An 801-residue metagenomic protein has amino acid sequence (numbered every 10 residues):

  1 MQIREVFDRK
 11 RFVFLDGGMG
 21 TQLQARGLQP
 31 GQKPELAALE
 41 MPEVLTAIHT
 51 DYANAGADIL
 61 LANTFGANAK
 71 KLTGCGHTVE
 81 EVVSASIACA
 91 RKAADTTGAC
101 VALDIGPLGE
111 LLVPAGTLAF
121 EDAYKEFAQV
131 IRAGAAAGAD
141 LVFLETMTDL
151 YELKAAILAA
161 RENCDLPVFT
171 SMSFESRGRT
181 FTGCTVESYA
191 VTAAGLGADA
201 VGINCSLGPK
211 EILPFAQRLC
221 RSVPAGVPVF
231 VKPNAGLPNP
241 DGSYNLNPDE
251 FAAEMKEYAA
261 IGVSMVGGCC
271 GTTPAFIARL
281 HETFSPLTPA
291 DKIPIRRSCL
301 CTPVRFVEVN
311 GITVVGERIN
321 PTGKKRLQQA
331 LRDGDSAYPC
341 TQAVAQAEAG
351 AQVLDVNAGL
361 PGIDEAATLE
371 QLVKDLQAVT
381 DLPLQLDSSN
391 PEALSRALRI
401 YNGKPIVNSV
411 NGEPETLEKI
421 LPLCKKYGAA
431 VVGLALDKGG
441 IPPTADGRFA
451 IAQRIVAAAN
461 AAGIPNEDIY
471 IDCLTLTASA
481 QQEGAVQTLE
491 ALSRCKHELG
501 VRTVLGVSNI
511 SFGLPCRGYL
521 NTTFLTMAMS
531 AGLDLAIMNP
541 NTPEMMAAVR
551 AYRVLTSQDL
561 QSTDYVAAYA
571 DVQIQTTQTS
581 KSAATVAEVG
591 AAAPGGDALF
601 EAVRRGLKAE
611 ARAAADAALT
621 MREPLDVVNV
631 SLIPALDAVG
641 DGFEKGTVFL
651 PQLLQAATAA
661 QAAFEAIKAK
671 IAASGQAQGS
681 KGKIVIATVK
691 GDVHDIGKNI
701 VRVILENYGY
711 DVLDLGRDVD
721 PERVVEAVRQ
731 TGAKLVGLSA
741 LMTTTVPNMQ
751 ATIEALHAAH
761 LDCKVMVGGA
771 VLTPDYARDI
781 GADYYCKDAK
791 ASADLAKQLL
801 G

Functional and structural regions predicted by a protein language model:
M1-G801: Domain-level signal for soluble alpha/beta catalytic cores
